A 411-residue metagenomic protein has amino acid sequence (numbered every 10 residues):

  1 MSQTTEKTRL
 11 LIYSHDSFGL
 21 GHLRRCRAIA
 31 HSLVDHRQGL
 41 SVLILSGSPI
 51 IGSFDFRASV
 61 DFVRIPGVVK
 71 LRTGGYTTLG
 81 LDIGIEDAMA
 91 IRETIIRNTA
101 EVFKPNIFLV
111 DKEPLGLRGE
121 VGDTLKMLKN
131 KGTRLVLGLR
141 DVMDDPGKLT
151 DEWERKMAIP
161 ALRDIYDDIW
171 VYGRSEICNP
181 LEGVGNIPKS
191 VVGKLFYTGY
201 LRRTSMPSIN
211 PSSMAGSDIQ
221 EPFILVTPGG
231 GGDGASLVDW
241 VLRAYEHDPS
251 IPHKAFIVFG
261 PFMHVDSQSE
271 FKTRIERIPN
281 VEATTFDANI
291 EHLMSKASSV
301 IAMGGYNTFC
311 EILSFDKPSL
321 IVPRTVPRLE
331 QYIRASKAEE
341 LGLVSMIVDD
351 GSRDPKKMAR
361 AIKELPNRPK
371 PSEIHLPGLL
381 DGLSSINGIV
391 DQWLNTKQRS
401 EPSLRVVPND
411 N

Functional and structural regions predicted by a protein language model:
Q3, K356-N411: C-terminal amphipathic helix plus adjacent low-complexity, charged tail appended to glycosyltransferase catalytic
E6-S14, S32-D87, I91-E93: Conserved nucleotide-sugar phosphate-binding/catalytic loop shared by glycosyltransferases and other
S14-R27, I51, G234-A235: A short, glycine/small-residue-rich beta-strand->loop->alpha-helix junction that serves as a flexible
T78-R118: Conserved nucleotide-sugar donor-binding subdomain of glycosyltransferases
R140-S236, F262-V265: A nucleotide-sugar donor-handling region in carbohydrate enzymes
R202-S299, G351: Donor-nucleotide binding loops and adjacent catalytic segments primarily of GT-B fold Leloir glycosyltransferases
N289-I333: A donor-sugar binding/catalytic signature common to diverse glycosyltransferases and related nucleotide-sugar
V326-A361: Change "using UDP/GDP/dTDP sugars" to "using nucleotide sugars
